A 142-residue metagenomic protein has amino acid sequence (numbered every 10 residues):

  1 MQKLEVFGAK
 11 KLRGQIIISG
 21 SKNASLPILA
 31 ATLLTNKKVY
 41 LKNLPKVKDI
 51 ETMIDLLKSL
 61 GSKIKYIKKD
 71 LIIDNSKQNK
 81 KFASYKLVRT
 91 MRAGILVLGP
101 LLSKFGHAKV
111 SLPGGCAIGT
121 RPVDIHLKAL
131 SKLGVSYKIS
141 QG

Functional and structural regions predicted by a protein language model:
M1-G142: Structural preference for solvent-exposed beta-strand-turn elements and adjacent flexible terminal/loop segments within
